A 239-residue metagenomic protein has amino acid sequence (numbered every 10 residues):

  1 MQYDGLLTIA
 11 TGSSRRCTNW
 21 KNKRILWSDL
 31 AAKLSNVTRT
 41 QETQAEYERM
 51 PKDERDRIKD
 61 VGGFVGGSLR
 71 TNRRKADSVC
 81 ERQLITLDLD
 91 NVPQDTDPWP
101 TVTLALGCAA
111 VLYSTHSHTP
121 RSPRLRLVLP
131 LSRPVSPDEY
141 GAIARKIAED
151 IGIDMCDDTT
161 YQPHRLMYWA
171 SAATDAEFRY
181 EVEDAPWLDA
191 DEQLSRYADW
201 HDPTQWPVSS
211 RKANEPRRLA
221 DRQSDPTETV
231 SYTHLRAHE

Functional and structural regions predicted by a protein language model:
M1-L84, Q94-T96: DNA replication initiation on ssDNA origins
G5-R15, V111-S117, M155-R165, S171: A generic structural motif
N72-A76, W99-P100, G107-P120, D154-T159: Catalytic micro-motifs at enzyme active sites that drive phosphoryl/nucleotidyl and oxygen chemistry
T86-L87, L104-A105, A110-A142, H164-A172: Histidine-centered divalent-metal-coordination microenvironment in nucleic-acid enzymes
T86-T103: N-terminal low-complexity, intrinsically disordered segments
P98-A105, P130-M155, E177-D191: Helical (often loop-to-helix) elements that flank the catalytic cores of nucleotide-handling enzymes
W187-E228: Long, charge-rich alpha-helical interaction segments
T233-E239: Conserved small/polar residues in nucleotide/adenosyl-binding loops
